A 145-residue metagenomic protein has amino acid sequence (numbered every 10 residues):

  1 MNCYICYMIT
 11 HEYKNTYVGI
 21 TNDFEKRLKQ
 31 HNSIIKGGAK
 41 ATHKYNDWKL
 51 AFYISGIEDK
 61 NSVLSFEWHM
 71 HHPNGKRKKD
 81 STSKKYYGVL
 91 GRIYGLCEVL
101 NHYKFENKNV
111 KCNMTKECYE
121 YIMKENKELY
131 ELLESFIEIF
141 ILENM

Functional and structural regions predicted by a protein language model:
M1-S65, Y94-M145: GIY-YIG nuclease catalytic motif and its immediate N-terminal context
I35-T42, W68-L90, Y94: Short arginine-rich
